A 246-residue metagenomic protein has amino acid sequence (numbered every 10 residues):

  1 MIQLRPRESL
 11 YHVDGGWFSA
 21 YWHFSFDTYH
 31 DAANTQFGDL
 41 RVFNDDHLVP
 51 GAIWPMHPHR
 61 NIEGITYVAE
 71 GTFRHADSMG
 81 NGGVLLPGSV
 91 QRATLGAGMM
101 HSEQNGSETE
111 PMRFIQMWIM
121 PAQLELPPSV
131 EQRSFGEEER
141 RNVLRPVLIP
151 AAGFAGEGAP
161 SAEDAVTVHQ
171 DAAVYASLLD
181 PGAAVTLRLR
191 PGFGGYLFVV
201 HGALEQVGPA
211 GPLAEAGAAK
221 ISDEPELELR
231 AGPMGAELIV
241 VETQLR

Functional and structural regions predicted by a protein language model:
M1-R246: Jelly-roll (double-stranded beta-helix
